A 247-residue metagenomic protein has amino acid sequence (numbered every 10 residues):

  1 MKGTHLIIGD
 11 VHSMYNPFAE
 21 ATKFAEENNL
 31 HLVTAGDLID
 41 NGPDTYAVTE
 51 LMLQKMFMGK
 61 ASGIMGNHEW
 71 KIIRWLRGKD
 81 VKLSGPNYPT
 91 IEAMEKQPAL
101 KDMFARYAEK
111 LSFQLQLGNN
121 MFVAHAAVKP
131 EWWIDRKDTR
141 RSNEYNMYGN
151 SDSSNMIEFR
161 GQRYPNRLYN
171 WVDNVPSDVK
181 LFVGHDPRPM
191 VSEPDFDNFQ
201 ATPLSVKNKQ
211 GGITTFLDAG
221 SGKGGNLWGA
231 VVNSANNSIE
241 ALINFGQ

Functional and structural regions predicted by a protein language model:
M1-L51, K55: N-terminal active-site segment of His-dependent metallophosphoesterases
K2-G3, E27-N29, M58-K60, N119 (+1 more regions): A general structural motif
I7-G9, L32-G36, S62-N67, V123-A124 (+2 more regions): Active-site neighborhood of phospho(di)ester-bond hydrolases with catalytic His/Asp-centered motifs
H12-N16, D40-P43, H68-I73, K129-E131 (+3 more regions): Active-site environment of divalent metal-dependent phosphoester hydrolases
N41-V123, K129-P130, D135-D152: Active-site neighborhood of divalent metal-dependent phosphoester bond hydrolases
K96-L111, R160-S177: Alpha-helix-centered segments that form part of catalytic cores
S142-L168: A mid-sequence, solvent-exposed acidic-amphipathic segment
R167-N244: Conserved beta-sheet core of the metallophosphoesterase superfamily
